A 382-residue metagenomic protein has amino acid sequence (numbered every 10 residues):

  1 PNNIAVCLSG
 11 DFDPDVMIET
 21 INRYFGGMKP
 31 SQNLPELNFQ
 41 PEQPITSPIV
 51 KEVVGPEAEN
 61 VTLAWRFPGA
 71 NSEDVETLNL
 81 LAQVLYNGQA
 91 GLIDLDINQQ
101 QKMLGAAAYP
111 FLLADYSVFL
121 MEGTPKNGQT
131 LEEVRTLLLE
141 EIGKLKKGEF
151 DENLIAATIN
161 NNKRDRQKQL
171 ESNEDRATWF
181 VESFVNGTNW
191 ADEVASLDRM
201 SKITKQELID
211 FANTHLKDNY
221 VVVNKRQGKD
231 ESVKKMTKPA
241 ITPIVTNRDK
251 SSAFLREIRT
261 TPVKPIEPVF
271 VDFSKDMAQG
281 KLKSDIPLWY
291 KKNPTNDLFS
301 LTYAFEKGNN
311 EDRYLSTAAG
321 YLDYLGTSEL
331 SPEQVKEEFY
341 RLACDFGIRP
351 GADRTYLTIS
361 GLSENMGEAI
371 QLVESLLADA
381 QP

Functional and structural regions predicted by a protein language model:
N3-S9, A58-G69, D94-K202, V221-R226 (+2 more regions): M16 family metallopeptidases and their MPP-like homologs
D13-V53, N60, Q167, D192-E306: Proteolytic maturation boundary segments
N22-G26, L80, N98: Short, solvent-exposed amphipathic alpha-helical segments in soluble enzyme and RNA/protein-processing domains
E73: Active-site rim recognition segments
